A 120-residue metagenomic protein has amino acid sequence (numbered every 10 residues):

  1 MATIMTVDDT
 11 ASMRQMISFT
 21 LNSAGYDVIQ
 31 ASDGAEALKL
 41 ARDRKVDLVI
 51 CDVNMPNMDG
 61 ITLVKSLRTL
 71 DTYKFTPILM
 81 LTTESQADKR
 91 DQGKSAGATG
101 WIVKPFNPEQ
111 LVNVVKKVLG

Functional and structural regions predicted by a protein language model:
A2-S12, I17-L21, V49: Conserved acidic segment of CheY-like receiver
G25-S32, L40: Short hydrophobic/Thr-rich beta-strand motif most characteristic of the beta2 strand and flanking loop of CheY-like
R44-I50: Active-site beta3 strand of CheY-like receiver
D52, T82: Active-site residues of response regulator receiver
M55: Receiver (REC) domain active-site loop signature in two-component systems and cognate sites in sensor histidine kinases
T99: Short, glycine/charged-rich "phosphate-handling" switch motifs in NTP-dependent and phosphotransfer domains
F106-V115: C-terminal output helix
